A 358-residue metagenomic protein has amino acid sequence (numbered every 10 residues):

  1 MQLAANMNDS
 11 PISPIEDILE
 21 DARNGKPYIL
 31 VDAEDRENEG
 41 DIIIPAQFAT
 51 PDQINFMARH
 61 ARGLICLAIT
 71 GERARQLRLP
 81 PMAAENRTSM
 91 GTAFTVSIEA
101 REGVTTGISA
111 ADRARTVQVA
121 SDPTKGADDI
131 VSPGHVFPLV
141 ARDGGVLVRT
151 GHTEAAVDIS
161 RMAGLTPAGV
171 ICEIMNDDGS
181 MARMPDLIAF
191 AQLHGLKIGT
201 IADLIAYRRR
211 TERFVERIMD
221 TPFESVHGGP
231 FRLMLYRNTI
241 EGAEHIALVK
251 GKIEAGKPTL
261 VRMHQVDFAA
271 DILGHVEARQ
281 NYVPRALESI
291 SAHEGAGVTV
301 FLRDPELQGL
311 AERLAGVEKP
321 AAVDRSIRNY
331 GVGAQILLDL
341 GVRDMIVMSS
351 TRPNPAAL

Functional and structural regions predicted by a protein language model:
M1-L358: Catalytic domains of riboflavin
